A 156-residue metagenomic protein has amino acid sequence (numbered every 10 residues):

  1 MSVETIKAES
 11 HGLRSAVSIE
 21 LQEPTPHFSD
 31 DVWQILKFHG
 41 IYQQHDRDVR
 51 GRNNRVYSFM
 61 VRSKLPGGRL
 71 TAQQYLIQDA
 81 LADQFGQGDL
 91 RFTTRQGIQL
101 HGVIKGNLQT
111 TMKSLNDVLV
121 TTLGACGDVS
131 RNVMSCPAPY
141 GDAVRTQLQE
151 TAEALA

Functional and structural regions predicted by a protein language model:
M1-V17: Intrinsically disordered, low-structural-confidence terminal and linker regions
S2, S29-D31, N107, T146: Serine/threonine-rich low-complexity intrinsically disordered regions
H11, V17-P26, D30-R69, R131-P139: Short glycine-/aliphatic-rich beta-strand segments at the starts of folded cytosolic domains
S58-A156: Small-residue-enriched alpha-helical segments and adjacent helix-cap loops that form tight helix-helix packing
